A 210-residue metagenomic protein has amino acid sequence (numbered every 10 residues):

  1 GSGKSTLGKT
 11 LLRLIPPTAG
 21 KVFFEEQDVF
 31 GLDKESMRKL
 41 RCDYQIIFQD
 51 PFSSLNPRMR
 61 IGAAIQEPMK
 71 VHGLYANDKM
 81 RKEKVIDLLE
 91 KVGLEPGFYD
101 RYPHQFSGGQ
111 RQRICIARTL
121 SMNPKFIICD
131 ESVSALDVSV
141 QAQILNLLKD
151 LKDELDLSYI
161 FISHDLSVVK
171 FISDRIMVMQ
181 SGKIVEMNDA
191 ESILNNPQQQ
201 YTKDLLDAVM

Functional and structural regions predicted by a protein language model:
L12: Helix-to-loop junction immediately C-terminal to a conserved catalytic motif
G20-D28, L40: Conserved ABC transporter NBD signature motif
D28, K79-G97, L206-D207: Conserved ABC ATPase "signature" region
Y102-F106, Q110: Conserved ABC ATPase signature
S121-K125: A short, proline-enriched helix->beta-strand linker immediately N-terminal to the Walker B motif in ABC-type P-loop
V169-F171: A short, surface-exposed alpha-helical micro-motif characterized by mixed small hydrophobic and charged/polar residues
